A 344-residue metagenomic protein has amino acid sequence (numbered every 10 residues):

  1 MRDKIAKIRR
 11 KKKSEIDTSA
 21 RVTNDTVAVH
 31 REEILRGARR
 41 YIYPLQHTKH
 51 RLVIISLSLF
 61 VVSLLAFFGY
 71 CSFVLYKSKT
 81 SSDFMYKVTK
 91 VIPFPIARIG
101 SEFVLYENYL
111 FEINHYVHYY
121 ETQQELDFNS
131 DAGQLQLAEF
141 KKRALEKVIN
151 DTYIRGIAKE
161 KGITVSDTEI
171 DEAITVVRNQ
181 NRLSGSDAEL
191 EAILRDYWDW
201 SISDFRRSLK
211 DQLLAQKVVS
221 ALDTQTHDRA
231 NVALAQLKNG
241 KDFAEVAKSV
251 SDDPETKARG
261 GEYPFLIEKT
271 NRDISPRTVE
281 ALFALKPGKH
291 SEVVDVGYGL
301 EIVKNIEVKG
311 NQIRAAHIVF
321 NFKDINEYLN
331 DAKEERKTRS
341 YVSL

Functional and structural regions predicted by a protein language model:
M1-L135, E334-L344: Short, low-structural-confidence N-terminal segments
D83-W200, D204: N-terminal targeting/tethering segments
V91-I99, V104, N114, E139 (+8 more regions): Extracytoplasmic
F94-Y106, E146-K147, I157, A173 (+6 more regions): Soluble periplasmic/extracytoplasmic beta-strand elements of cell-envelope proteins
E102, Y109, N114, T175 (+7 more regions): Solvent-exposed coil/turn segments that connect beta secondary-structure elements in extracytoplasmic/periplasmic
E107, F111-H115, K142-K147, D151-G156 (+11 more regions): Solvent-exposed, polar/charged alpha-helical surfaces in well-ordered, non-transmembrane soluble domains, broadly
E189-S220, S249-S251, D273-F320: Proteostasis/folding factors centered on peptidyl-prolyl cis-trans isomerases
A233-R277, I306-R314: Peptidyl-prolyl cis-trans isomerase
